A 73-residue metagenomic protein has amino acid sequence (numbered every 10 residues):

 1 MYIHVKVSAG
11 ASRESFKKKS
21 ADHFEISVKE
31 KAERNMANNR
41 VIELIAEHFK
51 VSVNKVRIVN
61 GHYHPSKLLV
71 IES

Functional and structural regions predicted by a protein language model:
M1-S27: N-terminal first-folded block
Y2, G10-S12, N35-A37, I42 (+1 more regions): Residue-level detector of functional hotspots within protein domains
H4, S27-K29, V53, P65: Generic N-terminal leader/processing signal
S8, K29, V59-G61: Short loop/turn motifs enriched for small/polar and acidic residues
S12-E14, H23, E33-N35, I58 (+1 more regions): A broad, structure-centric signal for solvent-exposed, well-ordered loop/edge residues that line or flank functional
K19-F49: Compact, glycine-rich, soluble single-domain proteins
I42-S73: C-terminal structural segments of small proteins and small subunits
